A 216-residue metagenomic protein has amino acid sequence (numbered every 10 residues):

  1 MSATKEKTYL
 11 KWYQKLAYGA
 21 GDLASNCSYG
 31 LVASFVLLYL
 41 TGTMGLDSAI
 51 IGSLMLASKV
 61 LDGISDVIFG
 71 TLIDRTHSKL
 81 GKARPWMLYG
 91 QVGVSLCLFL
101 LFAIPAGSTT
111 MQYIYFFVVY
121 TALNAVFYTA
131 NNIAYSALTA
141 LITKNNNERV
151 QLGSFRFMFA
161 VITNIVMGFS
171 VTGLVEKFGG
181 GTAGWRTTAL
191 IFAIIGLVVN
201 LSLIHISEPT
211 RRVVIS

Functional and structural regions predicted by a protein language model:
S2-S207, R211-R212: Membrane-embedded alpha-helical bundles of multi-pass transporters/translocases, especially carrier/permease families
I215-S216: Hydrophobic alpha-helical segments, chiefly the membrane-spanning helices and signal/signal-anchor peptides
